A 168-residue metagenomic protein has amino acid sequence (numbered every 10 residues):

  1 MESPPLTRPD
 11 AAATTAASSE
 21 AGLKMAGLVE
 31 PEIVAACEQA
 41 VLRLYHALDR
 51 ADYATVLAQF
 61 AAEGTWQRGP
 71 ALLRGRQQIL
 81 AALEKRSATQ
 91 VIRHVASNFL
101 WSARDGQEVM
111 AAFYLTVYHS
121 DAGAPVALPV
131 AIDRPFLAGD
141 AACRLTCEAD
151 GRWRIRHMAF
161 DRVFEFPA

Functional and structural regions predicted by a protein language model:
M1-A54, A58-Q59: Short, low-complexity N-terminal intrinsically disordered segments enriched in polar/charged residues
E2-P9, E108-M110, D133-A168: Short beta-strand edge/turn micro-motifs at domain boundaries
G27, P31, L73, I132: Charge-dense, low-complexity intrinsically disordered segments
A36, R93, L137: Soluble or luminal CAZymes and related metallo-dependent hydrolases
Y53-D121: A solvent-exposed, acidic/Ser-Thr-rich amphipathic alpha-helical stretch
A88, A131-I132: Outer-membrane beta-barrel domain signature
G123-A131: Short, surface-exposed loop/helix-turn segments at secondary-structure junctions that function as lids/hinges flanking
